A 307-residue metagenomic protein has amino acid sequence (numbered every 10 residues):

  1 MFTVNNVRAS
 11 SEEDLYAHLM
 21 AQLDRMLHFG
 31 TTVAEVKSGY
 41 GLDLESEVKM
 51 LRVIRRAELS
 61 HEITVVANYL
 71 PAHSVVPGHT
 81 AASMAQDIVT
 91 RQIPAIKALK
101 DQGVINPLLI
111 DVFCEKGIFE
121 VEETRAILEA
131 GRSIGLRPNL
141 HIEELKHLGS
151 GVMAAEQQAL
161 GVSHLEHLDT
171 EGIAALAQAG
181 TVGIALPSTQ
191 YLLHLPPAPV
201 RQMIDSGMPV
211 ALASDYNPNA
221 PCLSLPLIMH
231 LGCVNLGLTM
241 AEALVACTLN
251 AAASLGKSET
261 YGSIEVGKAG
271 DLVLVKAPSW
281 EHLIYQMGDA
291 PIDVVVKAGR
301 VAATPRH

Functional and structural regions predicted by a protein language model:
T3-H18, D24, T32-L148: Metal-coordinating catalytic core of metallo-dependent amide/deamination hydrolases
V36, L140, L212-S214, G270: Active-site flanking residues adjacent to catalytic metal/cofactor-binding acidic residues
R137-P138, H147-T260, V275-A277, M287-D289 (+2 more regions): Active-site-adjacent C-terminal substructures of enzyme catalytic domains
V295: Short aromatic-centered micro-motifs
